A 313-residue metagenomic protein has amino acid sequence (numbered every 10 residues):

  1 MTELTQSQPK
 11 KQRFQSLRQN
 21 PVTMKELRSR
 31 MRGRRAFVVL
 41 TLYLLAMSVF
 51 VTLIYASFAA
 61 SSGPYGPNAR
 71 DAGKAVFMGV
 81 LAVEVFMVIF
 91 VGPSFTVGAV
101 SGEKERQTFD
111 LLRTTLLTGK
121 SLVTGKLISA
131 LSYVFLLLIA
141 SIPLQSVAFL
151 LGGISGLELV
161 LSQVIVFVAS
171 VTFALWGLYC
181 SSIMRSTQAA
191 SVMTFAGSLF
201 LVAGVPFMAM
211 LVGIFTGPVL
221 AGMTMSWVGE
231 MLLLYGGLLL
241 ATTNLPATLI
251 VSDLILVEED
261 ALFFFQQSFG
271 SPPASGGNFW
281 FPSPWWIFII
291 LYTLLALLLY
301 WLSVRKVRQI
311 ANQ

Functional and structural regions predicted by a protein language model:
M1-I89, S146-Q313: Transmembrane alpha-helical segments and their membrane-interface loop/helix boundaries that make up the transmembrane
P21, K25-S29, G102, D110-T114: Short amphipathic alpha-helical coupling elements at transmembrane boundaries
E84, V88, G92-F95, T118-A148: Selective transmembrane-helix segments that form parts of the transport pathway or gating/packing helices in multipass
G92-R113, K126-L127: Transmembrane helix boundary and interhelical loop/hinge segments in multi-pass membrane proteins
